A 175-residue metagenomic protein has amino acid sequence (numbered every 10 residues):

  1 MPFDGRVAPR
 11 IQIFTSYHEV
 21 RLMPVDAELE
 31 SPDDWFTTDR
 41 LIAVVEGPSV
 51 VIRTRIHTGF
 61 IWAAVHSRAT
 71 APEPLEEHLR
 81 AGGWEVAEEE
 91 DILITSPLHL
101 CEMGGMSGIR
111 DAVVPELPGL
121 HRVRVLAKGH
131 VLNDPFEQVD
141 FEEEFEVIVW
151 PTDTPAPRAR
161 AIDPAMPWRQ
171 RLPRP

Functional and structural regions predicted by a protein language model:
M1-R80, L132-P175: Primarily secretory-pathway and cell-envelope proteins
E76-L117: Extended, solvent-exposed segments with strong compositional bias
I94-R110, V123, A159-P175: Unusually extended, aromatic-enriched hydrophobic runs near protein termini
I109-R110, H130-L132: Short beta-turn/strand-loop junction motif enriched in small, turn-promoting residues
L117-V131, E143: Internal, hydrophobic beta-strand segments that form the core of beta-sheet-rich folds
